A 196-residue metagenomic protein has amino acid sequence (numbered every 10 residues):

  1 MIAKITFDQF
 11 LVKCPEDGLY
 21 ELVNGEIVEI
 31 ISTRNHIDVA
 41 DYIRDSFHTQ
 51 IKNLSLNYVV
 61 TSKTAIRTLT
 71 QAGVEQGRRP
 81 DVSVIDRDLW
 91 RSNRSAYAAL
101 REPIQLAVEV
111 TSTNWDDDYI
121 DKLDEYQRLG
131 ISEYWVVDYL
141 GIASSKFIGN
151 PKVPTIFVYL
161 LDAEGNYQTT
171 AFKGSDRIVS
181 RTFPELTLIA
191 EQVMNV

Functional and structural regions predicted by a protein language model:
M1-V196: Gly/Pro/Ser/Thr-rich low-complexity, intrinsically disordered segments predominantly at protein N-termini
